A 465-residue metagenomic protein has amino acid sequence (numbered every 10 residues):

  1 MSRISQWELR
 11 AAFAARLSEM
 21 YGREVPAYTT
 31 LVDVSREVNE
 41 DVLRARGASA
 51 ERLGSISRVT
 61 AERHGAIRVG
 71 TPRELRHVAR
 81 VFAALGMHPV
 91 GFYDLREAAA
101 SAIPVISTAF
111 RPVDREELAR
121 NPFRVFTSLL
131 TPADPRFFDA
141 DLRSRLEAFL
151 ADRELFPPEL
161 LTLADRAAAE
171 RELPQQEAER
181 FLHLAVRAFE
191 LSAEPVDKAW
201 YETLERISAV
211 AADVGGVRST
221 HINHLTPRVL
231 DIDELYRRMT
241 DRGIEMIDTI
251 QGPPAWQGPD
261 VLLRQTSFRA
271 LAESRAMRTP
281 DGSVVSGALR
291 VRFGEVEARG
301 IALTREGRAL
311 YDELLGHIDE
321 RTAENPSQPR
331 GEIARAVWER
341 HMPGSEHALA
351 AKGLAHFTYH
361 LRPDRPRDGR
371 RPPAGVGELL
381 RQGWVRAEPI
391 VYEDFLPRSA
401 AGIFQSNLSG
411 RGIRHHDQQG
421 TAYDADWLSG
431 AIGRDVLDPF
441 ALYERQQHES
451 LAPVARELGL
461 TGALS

Functional and structural regions predicted by a protein language model:
M1-S465: Extended, well-ordered protein cores
